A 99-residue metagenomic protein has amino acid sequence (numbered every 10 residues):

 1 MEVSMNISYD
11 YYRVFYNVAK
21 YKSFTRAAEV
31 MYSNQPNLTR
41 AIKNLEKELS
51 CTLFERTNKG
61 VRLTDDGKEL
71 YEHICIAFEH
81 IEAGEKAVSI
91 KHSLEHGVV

Functional and structural regions predicted by a protein language model:
Y11-V18, L70: Short alpha-helical "packing" element that flanks the helix-turn-helix/winged-helix DNA-binding module
Y16-Y32: Short helix-boundary/capping micro-motifs
Y21, V30, N44-T52: Residue cluster at the C-terminal edge of the helix-turn-helix DNA-binding motif
S23-F24, I42, R56: Helix-turn-helix DNA-binding elements, focusing on the entry/boundary residues of the two helices that contact DNA
E46-L63, K86: A short LG(V/I)-centered, amphipathic sequence patch enriched for acidic residue(s) preceding the LG motif
I90-V99: Interdomain hinge and pocket-entrance segments immediately C-terminal to HTH DNA-binding domains
